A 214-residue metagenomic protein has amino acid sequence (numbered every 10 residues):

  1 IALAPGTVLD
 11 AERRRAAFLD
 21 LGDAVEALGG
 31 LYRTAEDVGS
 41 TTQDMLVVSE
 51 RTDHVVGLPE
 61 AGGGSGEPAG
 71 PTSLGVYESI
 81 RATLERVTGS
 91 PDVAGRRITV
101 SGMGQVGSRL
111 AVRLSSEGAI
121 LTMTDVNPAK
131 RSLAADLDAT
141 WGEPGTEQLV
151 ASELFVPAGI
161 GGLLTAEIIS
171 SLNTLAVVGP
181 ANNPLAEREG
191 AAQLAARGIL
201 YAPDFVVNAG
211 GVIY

Functional and structural regions predicted by a protein language model:
I1-G62: N-terminal ligand-binding/catalytic initiation module
D23, V112, S132, A166-S170 (+1 more regions): Alpha-helical segments flanking ligand/cofactor-binding loops in enzyme cores
E26-G29, A94, S115-I120, I169-V177 (+1 more regions): Short, surface-exposed connector motifs at secondary-structure boundaries
Y32-E36, V56-L58, M123-D125, G142-E143 (+3 more regions): General beta-strand structural signal in soluble alpha/beta enzymes
P59-A69, I199-Y201: A short glycine/serine-rich beta->alpha loop
E67-L154: Glycine-rich phosphate/diphosphate-binding loop of Rossmann-like nucleotide-binding domains
L133-V177, N182: Catalytic core of soluble alpha/beta enzymes
L164, I168-N173, V178-Y214: Rossmann-fold NAD(P)-binding glycine/threonine-rich loop
